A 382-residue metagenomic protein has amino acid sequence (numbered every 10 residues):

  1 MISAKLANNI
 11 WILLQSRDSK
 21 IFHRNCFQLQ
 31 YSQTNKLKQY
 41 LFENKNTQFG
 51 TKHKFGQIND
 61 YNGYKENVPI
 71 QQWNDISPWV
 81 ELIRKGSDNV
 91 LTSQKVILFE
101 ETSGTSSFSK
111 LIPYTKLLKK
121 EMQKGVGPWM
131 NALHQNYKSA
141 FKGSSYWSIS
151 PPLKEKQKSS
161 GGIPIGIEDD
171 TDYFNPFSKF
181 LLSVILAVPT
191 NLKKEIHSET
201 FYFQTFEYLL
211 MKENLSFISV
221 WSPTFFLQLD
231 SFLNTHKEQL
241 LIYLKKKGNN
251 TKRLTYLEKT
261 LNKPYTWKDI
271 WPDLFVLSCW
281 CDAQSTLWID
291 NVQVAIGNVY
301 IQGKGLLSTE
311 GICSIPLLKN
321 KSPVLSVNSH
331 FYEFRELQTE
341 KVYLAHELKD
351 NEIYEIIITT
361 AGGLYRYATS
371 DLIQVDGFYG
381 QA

Functional and structural regions predicted by a protein language model:
M1-G56, Y64, V68, W79 (+2 more regions): Active-site glycine/GP-rich loop and adjacent strand/helix microenvironment that borders small-molecule binding pockets
Y31, N35-F99, L111-P113, L117 (+3 more regions): Active-site diphosphate/adenylate-binding microenvironment
F99-S106: Conserved helicase ATPase motor motifs in RecA-like P-loop NTPase domains
T105, W129-N136, F232, H236: Mid-sequence acidic-hydrophobic segments that form the walls of catalytic/ligand-binding cavities or oligomerization
S109, F141-S144, N214-L215: Short coil/turn connectors at secondary-structure junctions
S109-L111, L364: Short, mixed charged/polar active-site loops that provide acid/base catalysis or chelate metal/phosphate cofactors
L133-F180: Active-site cavity-forming subdomains of large catalytic enzyme subunits
